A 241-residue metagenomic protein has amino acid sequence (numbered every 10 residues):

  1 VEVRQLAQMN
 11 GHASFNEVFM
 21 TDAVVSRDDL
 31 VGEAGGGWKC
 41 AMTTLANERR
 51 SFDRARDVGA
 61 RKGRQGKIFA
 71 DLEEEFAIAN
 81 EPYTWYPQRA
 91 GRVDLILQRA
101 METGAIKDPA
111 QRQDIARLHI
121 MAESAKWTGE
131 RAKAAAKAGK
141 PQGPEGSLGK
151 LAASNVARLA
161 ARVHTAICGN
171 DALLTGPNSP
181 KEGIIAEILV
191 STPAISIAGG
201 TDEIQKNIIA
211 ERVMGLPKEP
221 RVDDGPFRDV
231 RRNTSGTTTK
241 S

Functional and structural regions predicted by a protein language model:
V1-R92, Q98, P217-S241: FAD-binding core of flavoproteins
E2, E17-F19, S124, S196 (+1 more regions): Structured core elements
M9, G35, E102, K137 (+3 more regions): Short glycine/serine/threonine-biased micro-segments
H12, E33, G37, W85 (+9 more regions): Secondary-structure capping and boundary motifs in well-ordered enzyme cores
T21, V25-S26, A46-S51, E130 (+6 more regions): Short, well-ordered loop/turn and helix-capping segments at boundaries between secondary-structure elements and domains
V58-K140, L151-A152, V156-A160: Extended amphipathic alpha-helical segments enriched in small hydrophobics
S147-S241: Alpha-helix capping/hinge segments and adjacent helical runs
